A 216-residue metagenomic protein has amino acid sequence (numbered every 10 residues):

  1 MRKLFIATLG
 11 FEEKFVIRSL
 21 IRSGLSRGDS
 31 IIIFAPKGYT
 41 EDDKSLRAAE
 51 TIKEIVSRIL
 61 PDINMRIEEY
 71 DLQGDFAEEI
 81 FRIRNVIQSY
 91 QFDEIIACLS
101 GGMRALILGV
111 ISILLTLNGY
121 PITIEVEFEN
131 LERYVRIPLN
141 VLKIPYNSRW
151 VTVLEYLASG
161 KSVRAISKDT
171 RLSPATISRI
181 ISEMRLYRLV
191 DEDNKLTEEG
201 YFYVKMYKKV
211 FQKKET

Functional and structural regions predicted by a protein language model:
M1-E94, L108-I111, L115-T216: Long, low-complexity, Lys/Arg-enriched
D93-G101: Short N-terminal targeting/anchoring amphipathic segment
R104: Polyanion-engaging groove/track-forming segments
